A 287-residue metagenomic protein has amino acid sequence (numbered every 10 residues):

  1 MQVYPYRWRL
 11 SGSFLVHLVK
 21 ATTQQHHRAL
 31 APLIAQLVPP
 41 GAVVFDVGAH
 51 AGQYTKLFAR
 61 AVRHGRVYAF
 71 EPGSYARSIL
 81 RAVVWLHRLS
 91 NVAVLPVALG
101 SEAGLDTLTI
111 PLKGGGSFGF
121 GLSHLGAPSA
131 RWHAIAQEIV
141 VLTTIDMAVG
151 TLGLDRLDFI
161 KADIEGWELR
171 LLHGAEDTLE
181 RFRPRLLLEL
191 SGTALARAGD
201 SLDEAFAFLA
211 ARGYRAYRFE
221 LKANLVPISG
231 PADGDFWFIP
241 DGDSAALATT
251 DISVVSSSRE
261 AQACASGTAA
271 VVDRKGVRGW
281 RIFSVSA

Functional and structural regions predicted by a protein language model:
M1-A287: Phosphate/nucleotide-binding beta-alpha loop and adjacent structural elements of enzyme active sites
